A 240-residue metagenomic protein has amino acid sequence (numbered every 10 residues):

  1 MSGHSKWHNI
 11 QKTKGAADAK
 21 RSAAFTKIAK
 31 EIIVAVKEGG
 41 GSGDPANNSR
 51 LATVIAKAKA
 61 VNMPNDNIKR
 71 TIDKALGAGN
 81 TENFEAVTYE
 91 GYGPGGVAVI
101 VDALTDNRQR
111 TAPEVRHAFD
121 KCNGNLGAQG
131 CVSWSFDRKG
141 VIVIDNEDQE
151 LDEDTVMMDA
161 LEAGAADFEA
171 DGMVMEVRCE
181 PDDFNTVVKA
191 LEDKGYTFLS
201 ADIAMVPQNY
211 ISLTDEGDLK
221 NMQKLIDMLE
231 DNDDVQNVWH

Functional and structural regions predicted by a protein language model:
M1-G127, V132-V141, H240: N-terminal cationic and glycine-rich segments that engage phosphates or anionic surfaces
V141-H240: Positively charged, low-complexity, intrinsically disordered RNA-binding extensions
